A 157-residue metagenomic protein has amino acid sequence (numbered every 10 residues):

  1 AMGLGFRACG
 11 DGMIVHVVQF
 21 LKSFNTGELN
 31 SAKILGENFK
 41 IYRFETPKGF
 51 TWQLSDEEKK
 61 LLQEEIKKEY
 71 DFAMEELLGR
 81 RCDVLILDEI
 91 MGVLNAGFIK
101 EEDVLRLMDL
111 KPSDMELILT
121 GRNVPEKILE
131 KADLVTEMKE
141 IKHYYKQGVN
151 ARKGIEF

Functional and structural regions predicted by a protein language model:
A1-E75: Conserved P-loop
L4, N30-K33, D56, I99-D103 (+2 more regions): Short, glycine/charged-enriched secondary-structure capping and boundary segments
I14, R81-V84, P112-L119: Loop/turn-to-beta-strand initiation segments
L21-F24, P47-K48, M91-G92, N123-E126 (+1 more regions): Conserved nucleotide-binding/hydrolysis micro-motifs of P-loop NTPases
I34-G36, P112, L129-E130: Short, well-ordered coil/turn elements that cap or connect secondary structure elements
I41-R43, L119, T136-E137: Structural signal for conserved beta-strand scaffold positions within catalytic alpha/beta enzyme cores
Q53-L110: Phosphate-binding/switch loop-helix module in NTP-utilizing enzymes
R122-F157: Phosphate-binding/switch region of NTP-binding enzymes
